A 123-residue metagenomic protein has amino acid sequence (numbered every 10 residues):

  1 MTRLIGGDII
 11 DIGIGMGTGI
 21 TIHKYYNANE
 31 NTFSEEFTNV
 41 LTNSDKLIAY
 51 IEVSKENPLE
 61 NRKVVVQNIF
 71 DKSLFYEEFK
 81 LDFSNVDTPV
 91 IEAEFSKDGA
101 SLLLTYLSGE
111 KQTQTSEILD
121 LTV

Functional and structural regions predicted by a protein language model:
M1-R3, E35-I51, S84-E94: Repeated scaffold domains used in trafficking and secretory/extracellular systems, primarily beta-propellers
I5-G17, D45-P58, K97-S108: Short beta-strand elements that form the blades of beta-propeller/WD-repeat-like and other beta-sheet-rich scaffold
G7-I10, H23-K24, A49, Y76-F79 (+1 more regions): Short secondary-structure boundary micro-motifs
M16-F37, L59-F83, E110-V123: Surface-exposed loop/turn elements that mediate protein-protein interactions on large endomembrane-trafficking
R62-Q67, P89-F95: A short, terminal or domain-edge coil/loop segment
I91-V123: Hydrophilic extracytoplasmic domains
